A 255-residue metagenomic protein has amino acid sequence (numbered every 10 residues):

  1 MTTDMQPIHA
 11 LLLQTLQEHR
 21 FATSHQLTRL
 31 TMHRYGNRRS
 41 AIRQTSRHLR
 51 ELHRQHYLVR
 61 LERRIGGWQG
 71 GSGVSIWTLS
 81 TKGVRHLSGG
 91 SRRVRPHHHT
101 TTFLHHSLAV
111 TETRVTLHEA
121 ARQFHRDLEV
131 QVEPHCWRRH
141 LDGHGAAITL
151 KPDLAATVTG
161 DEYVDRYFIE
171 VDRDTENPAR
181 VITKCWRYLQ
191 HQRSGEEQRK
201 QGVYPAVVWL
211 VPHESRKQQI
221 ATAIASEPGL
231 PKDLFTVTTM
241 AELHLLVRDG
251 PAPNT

Functional and structural regions predicted by a protein language model:
M1-H97: Nuclease-adjacent, charged terminal/linker segments that flank catalytic cores
L13, T175-T183, R193-T255: Non-catalytic C-terminal interaction segments of nucleic acid-processing enzymes
T31, L49-H53, T113-A121, Y188-E196 (+1 more regions): Hydrophobic, Leu/Ile/Phe/Ala-enriched alpha-helical segments that form helix-helix packing faces
L61, F103, R122-Y167, E176-W186: Active-site metal-binding core of divalent-cation-utilizing nuclease and nuclease-like domains
T81, P134-C136, V158, R173 (+1 more regions): Short, flexible loop/turn elements at secondary-structure junctions
R85-Q131: Amphipathic alpha-helical dimerization/coiled-coil segments that flank or bridge DNA-binding/regulatory modules
L104-T111, V115, E119, E162-Q198 (+1 more regions): Core beta-strand-centered patch of the WYL/Sm-like small regulatory domain
